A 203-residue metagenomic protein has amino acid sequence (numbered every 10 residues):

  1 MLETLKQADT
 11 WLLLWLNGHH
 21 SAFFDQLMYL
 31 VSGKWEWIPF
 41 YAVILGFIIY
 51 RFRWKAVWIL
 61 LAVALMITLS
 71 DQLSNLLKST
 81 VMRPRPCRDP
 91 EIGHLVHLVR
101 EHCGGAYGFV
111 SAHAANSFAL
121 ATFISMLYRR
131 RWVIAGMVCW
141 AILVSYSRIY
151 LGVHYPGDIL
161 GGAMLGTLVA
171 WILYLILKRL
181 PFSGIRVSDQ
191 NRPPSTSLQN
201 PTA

Functional and structural regions predicted by a protein language model:
M1-Y41, L73-A106, P194-A203: N-terminal transmembrane-helix/juxtamembrane module of multi-pass inner/ER membrane proteins
G18, G33-W37, Y50, W54 (+4 more regions): Membrane-interface junctions
H19, Y50-R51, S79-R88, R130-R131 (+1 more regions): Membrane-interface elements of multi-pass transporters and channels
S21, D25, Y50-W58, R100 (+2 more regions): Juxtamembrane/transmembrane-helix boundary motifs in multi-pass membrane proteins
Y41-L73, I134: Interfacial segments of alpha-helical transmembrane regions
I44, L69-L77, V169-L177: Alpha-helical membrane-inserting segments
V63-A64, T68-R85, L160, G166: Membrane helix-loop-helix hairpins that form the core translocation module of multi-pass transporters
H97-A203: Membrane-embedded catalytic cores of phosphoryl/pyrophosphoryl-handling enzymes
